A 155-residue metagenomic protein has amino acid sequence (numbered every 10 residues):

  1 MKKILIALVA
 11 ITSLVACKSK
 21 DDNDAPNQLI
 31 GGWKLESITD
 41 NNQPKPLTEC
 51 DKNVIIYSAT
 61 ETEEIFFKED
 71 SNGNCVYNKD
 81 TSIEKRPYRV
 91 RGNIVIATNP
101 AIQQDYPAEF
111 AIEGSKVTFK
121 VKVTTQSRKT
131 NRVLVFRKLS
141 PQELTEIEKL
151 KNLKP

Functional and structural regions predicted by a protein language model:
M1-I4, S19: Positively charged n-region of N-terminal signal peptides that target proteins for export
L5-A10: Sec-dependent signal peptide hydrophobic core
V15-A16: C-terminal motif of bacterial Sec signal peptides marking the signal peptidase cleavage site
S19-I83, R91-P155: Lipid interaction determinants
